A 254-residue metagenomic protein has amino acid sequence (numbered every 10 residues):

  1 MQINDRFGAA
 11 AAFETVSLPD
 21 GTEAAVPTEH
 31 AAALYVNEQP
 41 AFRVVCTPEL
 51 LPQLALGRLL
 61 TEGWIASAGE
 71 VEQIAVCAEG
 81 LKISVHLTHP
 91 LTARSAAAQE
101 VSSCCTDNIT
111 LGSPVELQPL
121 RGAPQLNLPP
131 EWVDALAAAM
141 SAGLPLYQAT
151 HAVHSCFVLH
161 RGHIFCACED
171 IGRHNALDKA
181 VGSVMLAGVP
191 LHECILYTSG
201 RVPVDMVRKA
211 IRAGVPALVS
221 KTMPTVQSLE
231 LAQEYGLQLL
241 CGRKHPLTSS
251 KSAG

Functional and structural regions predicted by a protein language model:
M1-H160, C166-A167: Intrinsically disordered, low-complexity regions enriched in acidic/Ser/Thr/Pro/Gln residues
A55, D170, T198: Short glycine/serine/threonine-biased micro-segments
A152-A187: Protease-associated
L159, S250-S252: Short beta-strand-to-turn element immediately C-terminal to the catalytic PLP-Schiff-base lysine in fold type I
R173-S250: Feature captures the catalytic cores and cofactor-binding loops of soluble hydro-lyases/lyases that act on carboxylate
